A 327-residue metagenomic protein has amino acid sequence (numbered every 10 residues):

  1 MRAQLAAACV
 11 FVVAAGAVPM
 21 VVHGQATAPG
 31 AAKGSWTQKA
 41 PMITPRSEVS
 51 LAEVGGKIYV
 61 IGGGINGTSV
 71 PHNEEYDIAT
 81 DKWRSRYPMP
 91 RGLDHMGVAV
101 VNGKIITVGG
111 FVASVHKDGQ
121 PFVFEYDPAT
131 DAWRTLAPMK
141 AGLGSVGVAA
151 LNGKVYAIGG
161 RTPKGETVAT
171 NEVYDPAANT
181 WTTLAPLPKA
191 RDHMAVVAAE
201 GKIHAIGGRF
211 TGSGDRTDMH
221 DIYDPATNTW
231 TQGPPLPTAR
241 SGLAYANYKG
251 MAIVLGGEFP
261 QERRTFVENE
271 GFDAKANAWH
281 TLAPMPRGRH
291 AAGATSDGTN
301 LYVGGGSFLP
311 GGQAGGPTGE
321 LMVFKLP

Functional and structural regions predicted by a protein language model:
M1-Q4: Positively charged n-region of N-terminal signal peptides that target proteins for export
A7-P19: Bacterial N-terminal signal peptides
V22-P327: Kelch-like beta-propeller repeat domains
